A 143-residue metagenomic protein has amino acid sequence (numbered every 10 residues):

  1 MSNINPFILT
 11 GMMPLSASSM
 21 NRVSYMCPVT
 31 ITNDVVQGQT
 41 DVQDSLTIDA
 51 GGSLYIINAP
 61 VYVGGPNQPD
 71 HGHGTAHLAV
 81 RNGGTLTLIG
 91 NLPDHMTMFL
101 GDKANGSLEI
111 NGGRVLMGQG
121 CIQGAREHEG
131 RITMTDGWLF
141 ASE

Functional and structural regions predicted by a protein language model:
M1-E143: Sequence/structural signature of small/polar-enriched beta-strand/turn repeats that build beta-strand-rich repeat
